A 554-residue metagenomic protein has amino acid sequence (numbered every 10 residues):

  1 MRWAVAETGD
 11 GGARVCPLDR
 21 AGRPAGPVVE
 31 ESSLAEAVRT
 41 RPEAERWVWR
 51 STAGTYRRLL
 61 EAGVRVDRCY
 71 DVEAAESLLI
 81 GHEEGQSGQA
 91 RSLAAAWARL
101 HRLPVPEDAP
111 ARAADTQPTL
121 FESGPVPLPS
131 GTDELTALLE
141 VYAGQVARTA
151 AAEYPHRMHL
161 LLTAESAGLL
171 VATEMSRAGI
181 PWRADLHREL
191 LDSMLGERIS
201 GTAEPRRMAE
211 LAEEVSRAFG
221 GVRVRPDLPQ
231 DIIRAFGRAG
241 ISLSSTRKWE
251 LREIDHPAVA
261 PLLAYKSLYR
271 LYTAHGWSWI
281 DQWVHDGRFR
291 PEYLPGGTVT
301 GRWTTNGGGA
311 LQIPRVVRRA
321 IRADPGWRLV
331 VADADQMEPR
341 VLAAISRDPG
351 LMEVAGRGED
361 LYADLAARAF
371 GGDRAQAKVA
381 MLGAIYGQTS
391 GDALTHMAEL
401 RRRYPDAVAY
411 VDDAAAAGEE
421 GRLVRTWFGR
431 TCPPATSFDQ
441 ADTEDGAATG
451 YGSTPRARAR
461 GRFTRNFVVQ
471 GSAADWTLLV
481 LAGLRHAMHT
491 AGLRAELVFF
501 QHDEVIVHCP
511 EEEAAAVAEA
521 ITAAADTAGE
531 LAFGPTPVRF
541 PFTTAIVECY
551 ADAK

Functional and structural regions predicted by a protein language model:
M1-R23, L120-I313, G326-R328, D412-D413 (+3 more regions): Conserved "right-hand" nucleotidyltransferase catalytic core of DNA-directed polymerases
M1-S92: Conserved RNase H-like, two-metal-ion catalytic cores of nucleic-acid enzymes
W49-T52, Y56, L191-R225, Y404 (+2 more regions): Polymerase palm active-site segment centered on the conserved acidic dipeptide of motif C
V66-C69, L497, F540-T544: Generic structural signal for residues in well-ordered beta-strands
V72-E153, L169-L170, E174-S176, I199 (+3 more regions): Helical catalytic core of nucleic-acid polymerases
V222-G372, V424-E504, A514, E519-A528: Acidic, glycine-rich two-metal-ion catalytic cores of nucleic acid-processing enzymes
G421-R422, E496, T536-F540: Short beta-strand elements
H508-P510: Short hydrophobic/aromatic beta-strand micro-patches that form the beta-sheet surface supporting nucleotide- or nucleic
